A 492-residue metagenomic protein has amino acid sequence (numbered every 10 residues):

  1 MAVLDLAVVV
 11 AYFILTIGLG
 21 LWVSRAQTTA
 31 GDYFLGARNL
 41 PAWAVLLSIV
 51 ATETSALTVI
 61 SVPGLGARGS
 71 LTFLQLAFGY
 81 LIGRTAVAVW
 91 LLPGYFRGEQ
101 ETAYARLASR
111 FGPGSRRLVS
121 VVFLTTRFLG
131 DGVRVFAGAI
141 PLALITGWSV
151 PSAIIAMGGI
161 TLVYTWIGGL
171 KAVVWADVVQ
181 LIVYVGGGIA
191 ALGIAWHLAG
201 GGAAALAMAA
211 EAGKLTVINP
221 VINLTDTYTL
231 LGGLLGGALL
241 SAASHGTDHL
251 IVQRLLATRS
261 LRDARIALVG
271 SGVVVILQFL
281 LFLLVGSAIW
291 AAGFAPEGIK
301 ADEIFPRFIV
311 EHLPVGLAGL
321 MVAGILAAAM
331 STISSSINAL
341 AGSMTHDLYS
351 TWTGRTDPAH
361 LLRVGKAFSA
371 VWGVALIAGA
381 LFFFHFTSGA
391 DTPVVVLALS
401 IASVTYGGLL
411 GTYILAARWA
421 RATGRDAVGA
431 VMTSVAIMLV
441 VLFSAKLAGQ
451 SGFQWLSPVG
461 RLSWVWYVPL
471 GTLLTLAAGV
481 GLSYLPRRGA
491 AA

Functional and structural regions predicted by a protein language model:
M1-A492: Membrane-embedded helix-loop-helix hairpins and adjacent transmembrane boundary segments in multi-pass transporters
